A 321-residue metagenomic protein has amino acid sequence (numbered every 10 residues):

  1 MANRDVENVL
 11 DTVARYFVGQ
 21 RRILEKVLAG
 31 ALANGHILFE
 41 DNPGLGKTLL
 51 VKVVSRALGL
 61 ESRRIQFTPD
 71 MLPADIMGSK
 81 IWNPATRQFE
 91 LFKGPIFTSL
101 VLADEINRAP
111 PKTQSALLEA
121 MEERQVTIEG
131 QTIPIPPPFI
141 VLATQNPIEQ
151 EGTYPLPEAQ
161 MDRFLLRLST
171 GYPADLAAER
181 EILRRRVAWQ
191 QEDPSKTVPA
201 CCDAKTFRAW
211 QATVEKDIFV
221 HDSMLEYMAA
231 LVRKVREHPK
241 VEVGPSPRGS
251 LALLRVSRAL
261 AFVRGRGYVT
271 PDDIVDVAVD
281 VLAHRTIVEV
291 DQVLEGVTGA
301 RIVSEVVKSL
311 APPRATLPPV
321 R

Functional and structural regions predicted by a protein language model:
M1-I23, D217-V220: Dynamic helix-loop-helix/coil hinge segments at AAA+ ATPase domain boundaries and subdomain interfaces
Y16, P43, I106: The conserved Walker
E25-A29, W82-L102, Q131: Conserved alpha-helical scaffold flanking the Walker A/P-loop in AAA+ ATPase domains
A31-T68: Walker A/P-loop
D41, D104-E105, A116: Walker B catalytic acidic pair
A57-A85: AAA+/P-loop NTPase substrate/partner-engagement loops
N83-Q88, A109, T113, M121-D217 (+1 more regions): Canonical AAA+ ATPase core
E215, V235-R321: C-terminal engagement/docking regions of AAA+ P-loop ATPases
